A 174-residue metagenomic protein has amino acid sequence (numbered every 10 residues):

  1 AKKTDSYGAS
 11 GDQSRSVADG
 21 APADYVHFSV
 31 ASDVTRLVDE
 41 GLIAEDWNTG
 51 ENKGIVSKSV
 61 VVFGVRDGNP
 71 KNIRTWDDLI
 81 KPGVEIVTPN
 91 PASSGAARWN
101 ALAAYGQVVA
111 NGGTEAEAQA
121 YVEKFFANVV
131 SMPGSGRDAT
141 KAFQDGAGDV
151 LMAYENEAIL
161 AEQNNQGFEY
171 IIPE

Functional and structural regions predicted by a protein language model:
A1-S93: N-terminal segment of the mature folded domain
A9, Q13, P22, S29-D33 (+6 more regions): Stable alpha-helical elements in mature extracytoplasmic
V17, Y25-H27, V56-S57, V61-G64 (+5 more regions): Long, contiguous hydrophobic alpha-helical segments, chiefly transmembrane helices and signal peptides
A44-D46, Y105-G106, E169-Y170: Short, hinge-like loop/turn segments at secondary-structure boundaries
V65-R66, E85-N111, F126-V129, I172-P173: Short beta-strand->loop
N111-P173: Ligand-binding pocket segment of bilobal, Venus flytrap-like solute-binding proteins
